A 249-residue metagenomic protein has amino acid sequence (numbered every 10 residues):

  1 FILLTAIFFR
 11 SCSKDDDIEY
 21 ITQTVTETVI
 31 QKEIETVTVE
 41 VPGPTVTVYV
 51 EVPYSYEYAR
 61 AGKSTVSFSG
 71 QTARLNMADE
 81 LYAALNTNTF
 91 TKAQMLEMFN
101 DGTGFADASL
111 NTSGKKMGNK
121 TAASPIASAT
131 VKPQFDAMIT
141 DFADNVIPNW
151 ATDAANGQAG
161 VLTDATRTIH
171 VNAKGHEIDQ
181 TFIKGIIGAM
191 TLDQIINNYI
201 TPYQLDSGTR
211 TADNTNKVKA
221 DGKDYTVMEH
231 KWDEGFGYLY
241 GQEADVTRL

Functional and structural regions predicted by a protein language model:
L4-T5, G114: Intrinsically disordered, low-complexity regions
A6-A59: Bacterial Sec-dependent N-terminal signal peptides
G43-L249: Mature extracytoplasmic or organellar-lumen-exposed domains after removal of signal/transit peptides
